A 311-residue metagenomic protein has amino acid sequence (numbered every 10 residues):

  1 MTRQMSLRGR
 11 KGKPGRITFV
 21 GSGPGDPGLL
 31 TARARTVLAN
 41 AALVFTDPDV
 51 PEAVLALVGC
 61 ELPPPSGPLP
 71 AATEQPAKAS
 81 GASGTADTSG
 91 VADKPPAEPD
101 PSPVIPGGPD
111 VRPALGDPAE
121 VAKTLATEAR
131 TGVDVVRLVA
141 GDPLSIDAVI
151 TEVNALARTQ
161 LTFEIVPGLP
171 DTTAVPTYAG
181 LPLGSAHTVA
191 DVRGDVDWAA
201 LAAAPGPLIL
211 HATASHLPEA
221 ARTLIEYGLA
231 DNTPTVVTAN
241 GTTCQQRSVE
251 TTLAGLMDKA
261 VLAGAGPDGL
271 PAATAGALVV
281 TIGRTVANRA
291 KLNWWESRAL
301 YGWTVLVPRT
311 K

Functional and structural regions predicted by a protein language model:
T2-F19, P70, P101, E120 (+3 more regions): A contiguous loop/helix-start segment that scaffolds small-molecule binding in enzyme catalytic cores
L7-P70, D93, E98-A114, T304-P308: Glycine-rich, flexible N-terminal cofactor/catalytic loop recognition
D26, A140-P205: Class I SAM-dependent methyltransferase SAM-binding "motif I" and its flanking Rossmann-like core
T46-D47, V136-A140, F163-G168, L183-S185 (+3 more regions): General beta-strand structural signal in soluble alpha/beta enzymes
P51-A53, P170-A174, L217-P218, T242-Q245: Short gly/pro/ser/thr-enriched loop/turn and capping motifs at secondary-structure boundaries
G81-D93: Small-residue-biased low-complexity repeat regions
A114-R130: Short phosphate-binding loop-to-helix
